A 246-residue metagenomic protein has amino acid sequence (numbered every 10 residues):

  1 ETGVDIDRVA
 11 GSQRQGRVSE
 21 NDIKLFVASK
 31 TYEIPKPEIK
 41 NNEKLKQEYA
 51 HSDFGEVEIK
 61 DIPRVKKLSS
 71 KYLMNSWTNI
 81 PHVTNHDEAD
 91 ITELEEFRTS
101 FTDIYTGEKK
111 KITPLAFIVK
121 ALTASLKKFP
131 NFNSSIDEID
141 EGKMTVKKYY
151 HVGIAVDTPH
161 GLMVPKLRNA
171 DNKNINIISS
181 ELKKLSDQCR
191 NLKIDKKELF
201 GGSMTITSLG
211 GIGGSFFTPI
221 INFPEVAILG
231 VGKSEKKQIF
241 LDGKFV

Functional and structural regions predicted by a protein language model:
T2-V4, R8, R17, N21-L25 (+1 more regions): C-terminal catalytic/motor cores of large multi-domain enzyme assemblies
G11-S12: Catalytic-site-adjacent helices and loops of nucleotide signaling machinery
